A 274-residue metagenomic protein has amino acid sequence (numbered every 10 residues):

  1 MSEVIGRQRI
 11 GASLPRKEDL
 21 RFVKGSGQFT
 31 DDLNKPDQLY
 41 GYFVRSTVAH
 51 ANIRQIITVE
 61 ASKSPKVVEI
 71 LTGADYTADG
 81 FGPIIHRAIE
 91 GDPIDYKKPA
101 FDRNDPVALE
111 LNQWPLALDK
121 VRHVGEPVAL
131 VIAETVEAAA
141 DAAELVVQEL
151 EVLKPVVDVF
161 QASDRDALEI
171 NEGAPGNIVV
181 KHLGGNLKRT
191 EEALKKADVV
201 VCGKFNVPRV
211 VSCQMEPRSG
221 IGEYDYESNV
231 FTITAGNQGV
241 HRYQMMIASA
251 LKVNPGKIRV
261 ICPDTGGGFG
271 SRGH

Functional and structural regions predicted by a protein language model:
M1-H274: Structural alpha/beta core scaffold segments of enzyme domains
